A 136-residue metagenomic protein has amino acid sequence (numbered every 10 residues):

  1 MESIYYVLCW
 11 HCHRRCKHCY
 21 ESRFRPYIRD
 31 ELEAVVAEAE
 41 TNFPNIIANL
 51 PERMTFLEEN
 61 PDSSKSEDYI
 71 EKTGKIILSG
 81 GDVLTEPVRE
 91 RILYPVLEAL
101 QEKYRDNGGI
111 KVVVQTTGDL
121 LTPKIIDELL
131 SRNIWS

Functional and structural regions predicted by a protein language model:
M1-V7, H11-S79, E86-K111, P123-K124: Conserved alpha-helical substructure of the radical SAM core
G81-V83, T117-D119: Active-site beta-loop-alpha junctions enriched in small/polar residues
V114: Conserved, mostly hydrophobic/aromatic
I126-S136: Non-cysteine beta-strand/loop elements that form the S-adenosyl-L-methionine
